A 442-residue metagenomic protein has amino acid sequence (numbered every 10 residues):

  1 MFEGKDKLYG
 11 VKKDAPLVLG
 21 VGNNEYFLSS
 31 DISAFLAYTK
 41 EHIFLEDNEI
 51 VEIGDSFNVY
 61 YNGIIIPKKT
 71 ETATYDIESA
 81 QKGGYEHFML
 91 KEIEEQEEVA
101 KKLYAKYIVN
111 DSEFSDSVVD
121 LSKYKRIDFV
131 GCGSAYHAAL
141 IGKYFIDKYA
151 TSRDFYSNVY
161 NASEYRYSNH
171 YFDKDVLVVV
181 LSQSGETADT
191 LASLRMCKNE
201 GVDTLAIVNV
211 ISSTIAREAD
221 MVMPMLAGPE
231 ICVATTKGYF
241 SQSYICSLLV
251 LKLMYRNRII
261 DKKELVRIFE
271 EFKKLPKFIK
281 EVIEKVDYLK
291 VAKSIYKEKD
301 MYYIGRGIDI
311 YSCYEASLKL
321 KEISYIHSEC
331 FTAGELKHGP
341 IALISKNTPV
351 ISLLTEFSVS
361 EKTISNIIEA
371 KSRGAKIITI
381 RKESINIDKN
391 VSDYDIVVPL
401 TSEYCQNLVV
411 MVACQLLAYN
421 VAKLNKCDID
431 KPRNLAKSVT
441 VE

Functional and structural regions predicted by a protein language model:
M1-S122, A135, K143-S152, E164-Y171 (+4 more regions): N-terminal segments that mediate ammonia production and transfer in glutamine-dependent amidotransferase systems
G4-K7, K13-A15, G22-E25, Y38-K40 (+12 more regions): Short coil/turn connectors at secondary-structure junctions
A37-T39, S168, C232-T236, P340 (+2 more regions): Short, charged, surface-exposed secondary-structure boundary motifs
Q96-D128, M221-P349, S360, N425-E442: Active-site phosphate/pyrophosphate-binding segments
S122-K274, R306, L353-P399, N425: Glycine-rich phosphate-binding loops that contact phosphosugars or nucleotide phosphates
A138, G142, S241-C246, S312 (+2 more regions): Catalytic-loop motifs flanking and including active-site residues across diverse enzymes
K297, A333, N347, S372 (+3 more regions): A charged alpha-helical hairpin associated with nucleic-acid processing machineries
K376, V391, T401-E442: Generic C-terminus detector
